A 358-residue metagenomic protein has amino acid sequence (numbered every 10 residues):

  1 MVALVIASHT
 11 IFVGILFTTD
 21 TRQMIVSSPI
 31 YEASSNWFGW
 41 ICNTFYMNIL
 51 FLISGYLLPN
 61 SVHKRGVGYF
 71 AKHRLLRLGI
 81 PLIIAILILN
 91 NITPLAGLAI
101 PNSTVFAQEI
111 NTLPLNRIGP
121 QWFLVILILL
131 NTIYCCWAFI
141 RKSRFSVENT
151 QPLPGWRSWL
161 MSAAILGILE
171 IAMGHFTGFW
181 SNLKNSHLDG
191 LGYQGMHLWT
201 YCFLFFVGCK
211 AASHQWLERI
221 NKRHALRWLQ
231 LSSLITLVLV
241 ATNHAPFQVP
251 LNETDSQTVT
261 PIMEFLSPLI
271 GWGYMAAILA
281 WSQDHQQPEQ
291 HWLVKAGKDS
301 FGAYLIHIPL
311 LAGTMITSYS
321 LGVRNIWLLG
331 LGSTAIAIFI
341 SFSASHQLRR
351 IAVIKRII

Functional and structural regions predicted by a protein language model:
M1-I358: Alpha-helical transmembrane segments and their immediate juxtamembrane cytosolic regions
